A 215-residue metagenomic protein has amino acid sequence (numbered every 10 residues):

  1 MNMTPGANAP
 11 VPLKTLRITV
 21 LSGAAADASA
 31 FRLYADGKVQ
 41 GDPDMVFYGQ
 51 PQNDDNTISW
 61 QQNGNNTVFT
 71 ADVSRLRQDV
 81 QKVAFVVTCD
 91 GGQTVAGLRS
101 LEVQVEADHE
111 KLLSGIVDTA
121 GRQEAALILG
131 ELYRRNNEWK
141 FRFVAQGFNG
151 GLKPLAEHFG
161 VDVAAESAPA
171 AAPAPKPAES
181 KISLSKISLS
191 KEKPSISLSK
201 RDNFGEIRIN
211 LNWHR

Functional and structural regions predicted by a protein language model:
M1-R215: Intrinsic-disorder/low-complexity signal
